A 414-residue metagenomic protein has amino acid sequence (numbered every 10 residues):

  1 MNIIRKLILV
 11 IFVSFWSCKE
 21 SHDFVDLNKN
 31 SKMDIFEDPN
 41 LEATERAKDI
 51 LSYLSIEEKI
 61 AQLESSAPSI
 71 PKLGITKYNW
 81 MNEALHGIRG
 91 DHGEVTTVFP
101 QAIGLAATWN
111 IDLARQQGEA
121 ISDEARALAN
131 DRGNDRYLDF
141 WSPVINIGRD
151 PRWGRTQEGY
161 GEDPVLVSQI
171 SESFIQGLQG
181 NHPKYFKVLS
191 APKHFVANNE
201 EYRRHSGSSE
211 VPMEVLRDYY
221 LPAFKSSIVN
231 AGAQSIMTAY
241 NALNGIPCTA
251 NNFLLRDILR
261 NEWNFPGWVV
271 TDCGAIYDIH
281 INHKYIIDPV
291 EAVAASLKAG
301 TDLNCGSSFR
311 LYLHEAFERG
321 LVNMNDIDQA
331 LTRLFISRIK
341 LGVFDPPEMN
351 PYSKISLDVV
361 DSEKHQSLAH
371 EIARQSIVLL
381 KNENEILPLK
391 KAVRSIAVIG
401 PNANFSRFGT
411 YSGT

Functional and structural regions predicted by a protein language model:
M1-S21: Bacterial Sec-dependent N-terminal signal peptides
C18-T414: Glycoside hydrolase catalytic-domain context in secreted enzymes
